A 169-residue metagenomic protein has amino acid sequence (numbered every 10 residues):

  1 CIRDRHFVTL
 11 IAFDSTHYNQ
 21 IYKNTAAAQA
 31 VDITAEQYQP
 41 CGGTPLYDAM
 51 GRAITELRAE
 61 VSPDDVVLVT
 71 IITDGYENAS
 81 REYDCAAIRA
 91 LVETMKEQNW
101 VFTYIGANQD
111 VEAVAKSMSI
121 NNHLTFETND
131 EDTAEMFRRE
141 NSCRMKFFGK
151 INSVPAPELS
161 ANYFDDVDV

Functional and structural regions predicted by a protein language model:
I2-V169: Acidic, low-complexity intrinsically disordered regions
